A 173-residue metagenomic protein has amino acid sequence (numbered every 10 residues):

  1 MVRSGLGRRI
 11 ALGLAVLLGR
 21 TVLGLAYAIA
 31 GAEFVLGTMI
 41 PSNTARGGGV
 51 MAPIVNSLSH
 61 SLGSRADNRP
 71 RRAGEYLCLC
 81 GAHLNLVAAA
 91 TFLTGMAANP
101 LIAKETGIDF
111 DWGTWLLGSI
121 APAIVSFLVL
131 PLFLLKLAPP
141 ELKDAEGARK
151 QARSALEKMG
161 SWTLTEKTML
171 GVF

Functional and structural regions predicted by a protein language model:
M1-R65: Membrane-embedded alpha-helical segments and adjacent helix-loop junctions characteristic of multi-pass solute
R9, N43-G47, L62-L164, T168-G171: Juxtamembrane and boundary regions of transmembrane helices in multi-pass small-molecule transporters and channels
L23-I29, T165-V172: Short hydrophobic alpha-helical membrane-embedded segments
L36-T38, S161, F173: Hydrophobic alpha-helical transmembrane segments
